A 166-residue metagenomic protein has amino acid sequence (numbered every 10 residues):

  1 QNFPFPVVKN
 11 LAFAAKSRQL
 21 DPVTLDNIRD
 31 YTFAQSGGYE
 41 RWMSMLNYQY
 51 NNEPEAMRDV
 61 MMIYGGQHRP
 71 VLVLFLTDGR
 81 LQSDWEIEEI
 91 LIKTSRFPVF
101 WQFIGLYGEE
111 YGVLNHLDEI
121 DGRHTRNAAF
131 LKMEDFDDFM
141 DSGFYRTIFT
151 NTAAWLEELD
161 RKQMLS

Functional and structural regions predicted by a protein language model:
Q1-N27, L72-L74, F100, I104 (+1 more regions): Von Willebrand factor
N2, V60-R69, I92-S95, L165: Surface-exposed acidic, glycine-flexible loop patches that form ligand/cofactor-binding and adhesion interfaces
L25-G38, V113-F136: Acidic, Ser/Thr-rich peripheral helices and adjacent loops at domain boundaries
I28-P70, L81-S83, Y107-G112: Von Willebrand factor
N51, R80-G122: VWA/integrin I-like adhesion module and closely mimicked acidic/polar interface patches used
L76-D78: MIDAS-like acidic motif and immediate structural context at the N-terminus of von Willebrand factor A/I domains
G122-S166: C-terminal helix of von Willebrand factor
